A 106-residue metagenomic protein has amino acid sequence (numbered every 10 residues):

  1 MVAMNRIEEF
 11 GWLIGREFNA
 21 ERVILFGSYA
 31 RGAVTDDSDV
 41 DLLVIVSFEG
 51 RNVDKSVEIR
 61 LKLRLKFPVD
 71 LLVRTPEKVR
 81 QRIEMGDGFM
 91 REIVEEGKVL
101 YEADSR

Functional and structural regions predicted by a protein language model:
M1-R22, R31-D36, V46-R106: Catalytic core of pol beta-like nucleotidyltransferases
S28: Conserved H-loop
D41-V44: Short beta-strand->loop micro-motif that forms the acidic, two-metal-ion catalytic signature in nucleotide-processing
